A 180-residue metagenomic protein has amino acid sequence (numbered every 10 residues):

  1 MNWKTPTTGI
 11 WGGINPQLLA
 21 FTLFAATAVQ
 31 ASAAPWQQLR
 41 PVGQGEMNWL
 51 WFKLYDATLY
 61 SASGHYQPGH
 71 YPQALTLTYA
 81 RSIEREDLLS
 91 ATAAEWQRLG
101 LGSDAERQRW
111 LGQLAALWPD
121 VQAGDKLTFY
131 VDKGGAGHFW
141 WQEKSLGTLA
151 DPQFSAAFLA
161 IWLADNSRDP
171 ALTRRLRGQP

Functional and structural regions predicted by a protein language model:
M1-G12: N-terminal secretory signal peptides that target proteins for export/translocation
T5-T7, A25-S32: Intrinsic low-complexity, intrinsically disordered segments enriched in polar/basic residues
G13-I14, L75: Residue-level detector of short, conserved catalytic/binding motifs and their immediate flanks
N15-T27: Bacterial N-terminal signal peptides
S32-P180: Terminal leader/tail segments of proteins
